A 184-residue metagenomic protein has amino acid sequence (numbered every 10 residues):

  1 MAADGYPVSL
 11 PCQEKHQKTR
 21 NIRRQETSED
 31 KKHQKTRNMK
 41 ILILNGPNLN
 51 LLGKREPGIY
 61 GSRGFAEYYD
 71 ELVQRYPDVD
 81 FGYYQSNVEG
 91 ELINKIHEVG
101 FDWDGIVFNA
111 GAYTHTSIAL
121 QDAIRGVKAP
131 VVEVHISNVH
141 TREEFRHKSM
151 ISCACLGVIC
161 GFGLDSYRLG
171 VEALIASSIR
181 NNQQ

Functional and structural regions predicted by a protein language model:
T19-I22, T27-S28, T36-N38, R180-N182: Intrinsic disorder/low-complexity segments
L51-A66: Glycine- and acidic-residue-enriched helix-capping/strand-helix junction motifs
G82-G90: Short beta->alpha junction loops
V99-I106: Short acidic/histidine-rich motifs immediately flanking catalytic phosphotransfer sites in two-component signaling
S117-K128: Short Gly/Thr/Asp-enriched flexible loops that form oxyanion-binding sites at enzyme active sites
G126-R142: Short, acidic/small-residue loops that bind anionic groups at enzyme active sites
T141-N181: Short, glycine-/small-residue-rich phosphate/pyrophosphate-handling segment
